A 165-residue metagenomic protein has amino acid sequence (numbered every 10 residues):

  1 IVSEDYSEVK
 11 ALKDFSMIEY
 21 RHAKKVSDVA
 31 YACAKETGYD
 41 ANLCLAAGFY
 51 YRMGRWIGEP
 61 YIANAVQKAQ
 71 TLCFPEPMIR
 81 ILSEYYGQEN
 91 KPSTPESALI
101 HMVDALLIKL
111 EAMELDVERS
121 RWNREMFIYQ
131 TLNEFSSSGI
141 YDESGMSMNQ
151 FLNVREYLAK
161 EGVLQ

Functional and structural regions predicted by a protein language model:
I1-A63, Q67, G145, E156-Q165: Acidic/His-rich, divalent-metal-binding segments that scaffold phosphate/diphosphate chemistry
Y6-S7, I62-A63, Y86-Q165: Terminal helices and disordered tails flanking the catalytic cores of nucleotide-processing hydrolases
S16-E19, L72, P92, E96: Hydrophobic alpha-helical scaffolding
C33-E36, L72, Y85, K109: Conserved, well-folded catalytic cores of nucleic-acid-processing and energy-transducing macromolecular machines
Y39-Y50, P77-I81, T94-L99: Alpha-helical scaffolds flanking conserved acidic
R52-M53, E76, A105: Conformational gate/switch positions in structured elements
Q67, I79-E84, Q88: Soluble catalytic domains of enzymes that build or remodel membrane lipids, polysaccharides, and related
